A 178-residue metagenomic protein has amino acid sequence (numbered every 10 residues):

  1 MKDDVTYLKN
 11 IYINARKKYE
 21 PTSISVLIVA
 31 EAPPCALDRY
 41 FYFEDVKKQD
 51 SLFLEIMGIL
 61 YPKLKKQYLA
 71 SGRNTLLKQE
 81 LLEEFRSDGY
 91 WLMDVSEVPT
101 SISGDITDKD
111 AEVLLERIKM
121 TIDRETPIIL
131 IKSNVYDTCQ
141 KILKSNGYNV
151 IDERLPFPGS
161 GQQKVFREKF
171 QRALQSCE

Functional and structural regions predicted by a protein language model:
M1, C177-E178: C-terminal end-of-chain micro-motif
M1-L130, N134-T138, I142, N146 (+1 more regions): A polyanion-binding, active-site-adjacent surface
M57-K66, G147-S176: Short, flexible loop segments at boundaries between secondary-structure elements
